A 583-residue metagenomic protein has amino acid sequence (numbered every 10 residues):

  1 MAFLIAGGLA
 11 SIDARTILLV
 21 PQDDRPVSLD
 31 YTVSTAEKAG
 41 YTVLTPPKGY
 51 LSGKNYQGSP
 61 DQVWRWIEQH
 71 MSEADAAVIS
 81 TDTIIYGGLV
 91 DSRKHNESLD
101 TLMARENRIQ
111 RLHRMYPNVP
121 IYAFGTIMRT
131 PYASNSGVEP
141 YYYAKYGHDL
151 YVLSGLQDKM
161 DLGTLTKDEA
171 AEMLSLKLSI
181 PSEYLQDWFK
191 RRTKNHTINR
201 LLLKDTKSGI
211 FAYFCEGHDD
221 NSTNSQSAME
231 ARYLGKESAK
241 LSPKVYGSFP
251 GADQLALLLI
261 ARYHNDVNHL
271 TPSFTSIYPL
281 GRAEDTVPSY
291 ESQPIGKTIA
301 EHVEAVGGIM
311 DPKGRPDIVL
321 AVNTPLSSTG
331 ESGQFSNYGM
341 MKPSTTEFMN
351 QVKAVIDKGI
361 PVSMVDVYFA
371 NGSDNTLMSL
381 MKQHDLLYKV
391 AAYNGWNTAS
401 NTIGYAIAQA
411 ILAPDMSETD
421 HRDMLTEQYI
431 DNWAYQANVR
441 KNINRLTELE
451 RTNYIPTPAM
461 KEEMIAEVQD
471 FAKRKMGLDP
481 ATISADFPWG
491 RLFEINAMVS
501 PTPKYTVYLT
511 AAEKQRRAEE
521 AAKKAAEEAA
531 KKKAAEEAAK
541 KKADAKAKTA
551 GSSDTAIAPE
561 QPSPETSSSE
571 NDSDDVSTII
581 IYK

Functional and structural regions predicted by a protein language model:
M1-G7: Bacterial N-terminal signal peptides
G7-G8, G551: Residue-identity detector for glycine
G8-A14: Extreme N-terminus of proteins, especially the signal/transit-peptide cleavage junction and the first residues
A14-E520: An N-terminal assembly and electron-transfer interface module characteristic of large anaerobic redox and radical
Q515-T549: Long, low-complexity, compositionally biased polyampholytic IDRs enriched for Lys/Glu and Gln/Arg
D544-K583: Long, low-complexity, intrinsically disordered segments
